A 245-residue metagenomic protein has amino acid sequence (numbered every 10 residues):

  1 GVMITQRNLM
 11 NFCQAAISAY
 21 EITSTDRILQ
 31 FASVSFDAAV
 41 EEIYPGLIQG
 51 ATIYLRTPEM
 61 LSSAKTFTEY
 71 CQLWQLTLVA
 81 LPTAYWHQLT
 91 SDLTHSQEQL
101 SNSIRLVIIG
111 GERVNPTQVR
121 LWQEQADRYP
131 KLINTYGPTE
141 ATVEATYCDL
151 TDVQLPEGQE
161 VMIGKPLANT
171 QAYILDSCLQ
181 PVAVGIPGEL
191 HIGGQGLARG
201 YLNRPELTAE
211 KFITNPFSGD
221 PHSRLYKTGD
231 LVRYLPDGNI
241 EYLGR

Functional and structural regions predicted by a protein language model:
V2-L29, D37-T77, C148: Conserved AMP-binding/adenylation subdomain of ANL enzymes
M3, D37, L55, L61 (+6 more regions): Short aromatic/basic micro-patch
L9, R128-N134, T146-R245: AMP-dependent adenylate-forming
I22-I28, V34, A168-T170, A183-V184: Conserved pre-ATP/AMP-binding loop-to-beta segment of ANL
A32-F36, E59, T139, G194: Conserved AMP-binding
I48-T52, L76-A80, T90-M162, Q171: Gly/Ser/Thr-rich phosphate-binding loop
A84-W86, V114, L197: Alpha-helix capping/helix-boundary segments
